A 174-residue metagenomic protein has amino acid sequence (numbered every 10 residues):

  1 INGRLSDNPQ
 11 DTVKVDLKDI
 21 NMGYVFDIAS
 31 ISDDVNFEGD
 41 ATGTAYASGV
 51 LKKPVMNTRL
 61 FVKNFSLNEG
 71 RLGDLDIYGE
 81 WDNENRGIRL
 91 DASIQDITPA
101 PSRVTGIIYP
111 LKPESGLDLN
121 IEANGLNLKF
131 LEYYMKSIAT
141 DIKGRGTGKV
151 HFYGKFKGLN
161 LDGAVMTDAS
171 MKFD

Functional and structural regions predicted by a protein language model:
I1-D174: Interface amphipathic segments
